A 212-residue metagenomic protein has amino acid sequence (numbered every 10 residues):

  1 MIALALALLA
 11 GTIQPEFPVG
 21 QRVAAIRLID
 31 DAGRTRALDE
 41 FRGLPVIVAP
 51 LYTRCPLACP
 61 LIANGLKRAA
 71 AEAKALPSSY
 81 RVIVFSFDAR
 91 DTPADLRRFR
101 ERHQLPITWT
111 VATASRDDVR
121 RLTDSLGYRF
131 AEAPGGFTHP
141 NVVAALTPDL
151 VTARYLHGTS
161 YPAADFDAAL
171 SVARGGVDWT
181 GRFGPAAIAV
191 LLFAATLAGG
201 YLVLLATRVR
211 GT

Functional and structural regions predicted by a protein language model:
M1-A10: Sec-dependent N-terminal signal peptides
L9-D39, L61, G65: N-terminal "domain-start" segment that seeds a small globular fold
Q21-V23, L44, T138-P140: Short, small/polar residue-rich loop motifs at catalytic or cofactor-binding pockets
L38-L66: Short active-site neighborhood of thiol/selenol oxidoreductases, capturing the structured segment around
P45, L51, A70-P77, H103 (+4 more regions): Sec/Tat-exported extracytoplasmic proteins
V46-A49, I83-S86, V142-A145: Soluble periplasmic/extracytoplasmic beta-strand elements of cell-envelope proteins
L61-L122: Structural microenvironment flanking redox-active thiols in thiol-disulfide oxidoreductases
G136-G211: Thiol-/selenol-based redox modules, centered on thioredoxin-like and closely related oxidoreductase domains
